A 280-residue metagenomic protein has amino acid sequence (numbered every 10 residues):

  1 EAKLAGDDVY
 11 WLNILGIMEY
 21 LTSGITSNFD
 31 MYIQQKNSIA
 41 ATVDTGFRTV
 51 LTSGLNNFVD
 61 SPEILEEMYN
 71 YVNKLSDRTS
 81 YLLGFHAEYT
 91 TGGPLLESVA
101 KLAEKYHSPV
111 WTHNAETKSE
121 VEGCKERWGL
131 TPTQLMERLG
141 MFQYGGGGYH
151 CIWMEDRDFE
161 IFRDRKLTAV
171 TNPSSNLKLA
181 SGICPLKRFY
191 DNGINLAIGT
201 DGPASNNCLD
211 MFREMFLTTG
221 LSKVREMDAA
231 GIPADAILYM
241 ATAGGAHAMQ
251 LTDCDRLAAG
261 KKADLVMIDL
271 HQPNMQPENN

Functional and structural regions predicted by a protein language model:
E1-G46, E66-L75: Alpha-helical scaffold segments that flank or form the walls of functional sites
G24, T42, L83, H113 (+7 more regions): Conserved, mostly hydrophobic/aromatic
I25, F47, H107, K166-L167: A structural motif
N37-I152: Metal-coordinating catalytic core of metallo-dependent amide/deamination hydrolases
S53-F58, E116, P173-L177, G202-A204: Short, acidic/turn-prone active-site loops that include or flank metal/cofactor- and phosphate-binding residues
K118-L130, D158-R163, A180-F189, N206-K223 (+1 more regions): Histidine/acidic-residue-rich catalytic or RNA/ligand-binding cores of hydrolases and nuclease-related proteins
R138-G145, K187-N274: His/Asp/Glu-enriched, well-ordered alpha-helical/loop segment that forms or immediately abuts the divalent-metal
D156-R157, R163-I194, I198-T200: A conserved active-site cap/scaffold subdomain adjacent to cofactor or substrate pockets
